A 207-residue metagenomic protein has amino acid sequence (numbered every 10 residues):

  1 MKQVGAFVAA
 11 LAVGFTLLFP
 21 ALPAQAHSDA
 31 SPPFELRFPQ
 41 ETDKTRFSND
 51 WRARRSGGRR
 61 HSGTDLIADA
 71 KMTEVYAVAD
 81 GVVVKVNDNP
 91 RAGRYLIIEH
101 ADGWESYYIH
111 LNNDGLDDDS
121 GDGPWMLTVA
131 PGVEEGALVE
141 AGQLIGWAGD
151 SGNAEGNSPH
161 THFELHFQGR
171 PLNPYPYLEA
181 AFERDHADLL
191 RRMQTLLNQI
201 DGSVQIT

Functional and structural regions predicted by a protein language model:
M1-V4: Positively charged n-region of N-terminal signal peptides that target proteins for export
A6-A9, F38: Short helix-onset patch at the extreme N-terminus, typifying the N->h transition of secretory signal peptides
V8-P20: Bacterial N-terminal signal peptides
L17, A21-Y95, E99-W104, E140-A141 (+4 more regions): Surface-exposed, glycine-biased beta-strand/turn segments
K71-E74, V129, E135: Short, conserved secondary-structure segments in the cores of folded domains
V78-G132, S158-E164: Zn2+-dependent peptidoglycan hydrolase active-site motif and core
M126, A137-L138: A detector of long soluble domains/segments in diverse envelope-associated and cytosolic proteins
